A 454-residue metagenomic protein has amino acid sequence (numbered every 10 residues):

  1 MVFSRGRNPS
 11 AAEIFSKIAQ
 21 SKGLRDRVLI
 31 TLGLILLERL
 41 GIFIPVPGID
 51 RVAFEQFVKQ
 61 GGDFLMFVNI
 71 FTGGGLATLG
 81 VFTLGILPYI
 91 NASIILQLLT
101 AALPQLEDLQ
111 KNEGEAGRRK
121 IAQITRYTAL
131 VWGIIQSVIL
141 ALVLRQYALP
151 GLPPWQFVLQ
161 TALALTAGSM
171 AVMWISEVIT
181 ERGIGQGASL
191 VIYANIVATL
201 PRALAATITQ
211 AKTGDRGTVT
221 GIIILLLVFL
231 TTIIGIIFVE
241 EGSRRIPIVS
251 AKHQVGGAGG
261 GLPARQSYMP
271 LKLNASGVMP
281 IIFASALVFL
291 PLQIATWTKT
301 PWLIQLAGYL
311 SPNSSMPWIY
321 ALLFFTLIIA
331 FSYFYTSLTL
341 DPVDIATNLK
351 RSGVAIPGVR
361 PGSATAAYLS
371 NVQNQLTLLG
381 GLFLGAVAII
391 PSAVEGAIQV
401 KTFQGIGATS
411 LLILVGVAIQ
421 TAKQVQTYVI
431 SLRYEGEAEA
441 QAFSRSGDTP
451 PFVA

Functional and structural regions predicted by a protein language model:
V2-A454: N-terminal cationic and glycine-rich segments that engage phosphates or anionic surfaces
